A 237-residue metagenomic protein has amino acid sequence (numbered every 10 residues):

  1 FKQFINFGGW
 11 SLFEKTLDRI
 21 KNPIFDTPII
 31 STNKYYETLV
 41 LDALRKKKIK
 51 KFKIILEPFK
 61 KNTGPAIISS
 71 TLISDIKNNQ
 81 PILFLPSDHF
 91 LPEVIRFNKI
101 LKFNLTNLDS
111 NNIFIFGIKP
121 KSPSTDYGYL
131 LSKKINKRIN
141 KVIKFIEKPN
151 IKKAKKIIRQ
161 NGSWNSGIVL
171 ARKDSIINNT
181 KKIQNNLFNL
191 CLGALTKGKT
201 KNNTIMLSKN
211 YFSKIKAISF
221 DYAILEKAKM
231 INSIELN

Functional and structural regions predicted by a protein language model:
F1-F4: Short alpha-helical oligomerization interface
N6, W10-F84, F90-P92: Conserved N-terminal catalytic core of the sugar/cofactor nucleotidyltransferase
S31, L83-P86, I115-K119, I146 (+1 more regions): Short beta-strand segments
D42, N78, V94-F97, T125-Y129 (+1 more regions): Short acidic, glycine/serine/threonine-rich loops at helix termini
G64, F90-V94, S122-Y127, K153-A154 (+1 more regions): Short, well-ordered, mixed-charge alpha-helical segments that flank or form enzyme active sites
I73, F103, K141: Catalytic, metal-anchored helix/loop core of enzyme active sites in primary metabolism
F90-S124: Conserved donor-nucleotide/metal-binding helix-loop-beta segment in metal-dependent transferases, i.e., the alpha-helix
Y129-N237: Catalytic core of tubulin tyrosine ligase-like
